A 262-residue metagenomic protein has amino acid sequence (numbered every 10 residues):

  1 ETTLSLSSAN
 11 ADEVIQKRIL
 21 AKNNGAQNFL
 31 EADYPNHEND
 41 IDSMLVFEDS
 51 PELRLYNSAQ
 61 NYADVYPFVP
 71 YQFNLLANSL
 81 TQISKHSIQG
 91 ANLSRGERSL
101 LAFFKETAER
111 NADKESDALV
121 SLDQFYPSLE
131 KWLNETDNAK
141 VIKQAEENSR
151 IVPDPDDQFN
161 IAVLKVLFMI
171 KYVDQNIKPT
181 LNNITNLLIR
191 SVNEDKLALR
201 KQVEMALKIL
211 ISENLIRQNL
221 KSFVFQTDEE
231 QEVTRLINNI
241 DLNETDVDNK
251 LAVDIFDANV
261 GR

Functional and structural regions predicted by a protein language model:
E1, R18-N23, Q82-I83, E109-R110 (+1 more regions): Short secondary-structure boundary/capping segments
E1-S50, I209: The catalytic "switch" region of P-loop NTPases
S8-D12, P70-F73, E204: Amphipathic alpha-helical transducer elements in NTP-driven molecular machines
V14, R18, S79, F103 (+4 more regions): Residues that form generic nucleotide/phosphate-binding pockets
I15, L76, L164-L167: Short alpha-helical scaffolding segments that buttress acidic/His motifs in well-ordered protein cores
A26-A32, D40-A162, V173-T180, R190-L199 (+2 more regions): C-terminal helical "lid" subdomain and adjoining coupling/linker elements of P-loop NTPases
E146-R262: Terminal-proximal interaction/regulatory segments of ATP-powered molecular machines
